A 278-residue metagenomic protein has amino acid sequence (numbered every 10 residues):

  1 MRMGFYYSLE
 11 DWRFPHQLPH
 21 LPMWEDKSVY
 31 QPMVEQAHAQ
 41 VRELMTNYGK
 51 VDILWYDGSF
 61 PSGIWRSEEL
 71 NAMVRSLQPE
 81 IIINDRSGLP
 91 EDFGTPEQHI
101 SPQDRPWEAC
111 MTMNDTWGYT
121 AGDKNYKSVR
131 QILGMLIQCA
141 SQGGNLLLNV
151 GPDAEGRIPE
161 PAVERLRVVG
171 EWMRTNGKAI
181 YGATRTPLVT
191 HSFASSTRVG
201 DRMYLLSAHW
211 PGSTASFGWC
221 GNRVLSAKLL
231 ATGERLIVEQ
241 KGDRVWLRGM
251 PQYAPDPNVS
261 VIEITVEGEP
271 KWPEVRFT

Functional and structural regions predicted by a protein language model:
M1-T278: Mature catalytic domains of secreted/periplasmic carbohydrate-active enzymes
